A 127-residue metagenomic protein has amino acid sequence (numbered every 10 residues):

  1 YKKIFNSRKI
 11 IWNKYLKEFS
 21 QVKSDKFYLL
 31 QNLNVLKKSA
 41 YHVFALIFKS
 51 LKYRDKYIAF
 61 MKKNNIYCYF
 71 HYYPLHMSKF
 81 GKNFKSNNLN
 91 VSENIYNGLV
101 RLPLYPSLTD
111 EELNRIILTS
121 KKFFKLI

Functional and structural regions predicted by a protein language model:
Y1-I127: PLP-dependent aminotransferase class I/II
